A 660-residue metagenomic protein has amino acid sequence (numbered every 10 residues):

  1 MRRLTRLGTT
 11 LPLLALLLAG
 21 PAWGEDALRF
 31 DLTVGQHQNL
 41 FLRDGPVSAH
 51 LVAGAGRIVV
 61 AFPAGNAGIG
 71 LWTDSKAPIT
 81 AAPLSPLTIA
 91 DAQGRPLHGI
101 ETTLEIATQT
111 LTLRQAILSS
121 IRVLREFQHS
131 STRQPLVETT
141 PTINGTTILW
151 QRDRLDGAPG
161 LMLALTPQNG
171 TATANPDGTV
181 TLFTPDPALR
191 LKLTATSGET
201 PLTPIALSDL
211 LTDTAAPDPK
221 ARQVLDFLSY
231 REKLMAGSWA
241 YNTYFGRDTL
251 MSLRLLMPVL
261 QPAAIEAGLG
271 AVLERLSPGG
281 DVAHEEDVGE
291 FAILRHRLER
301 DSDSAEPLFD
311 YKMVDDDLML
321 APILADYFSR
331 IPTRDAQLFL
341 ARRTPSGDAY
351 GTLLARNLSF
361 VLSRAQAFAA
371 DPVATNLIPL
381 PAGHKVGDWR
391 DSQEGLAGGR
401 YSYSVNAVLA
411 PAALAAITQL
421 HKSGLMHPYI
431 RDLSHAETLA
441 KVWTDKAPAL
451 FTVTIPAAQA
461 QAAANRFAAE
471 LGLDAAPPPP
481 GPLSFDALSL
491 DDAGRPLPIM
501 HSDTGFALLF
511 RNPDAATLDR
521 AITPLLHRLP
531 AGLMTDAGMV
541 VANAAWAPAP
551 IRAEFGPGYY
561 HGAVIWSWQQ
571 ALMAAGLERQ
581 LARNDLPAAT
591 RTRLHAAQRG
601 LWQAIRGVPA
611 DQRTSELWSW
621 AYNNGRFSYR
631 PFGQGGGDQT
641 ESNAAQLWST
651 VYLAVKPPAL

Functional and structural regions predicted by a protein language model:
R2-A221, S229-K233, W239-T243, R247-T249 (+13 more regions): Terminal accessory carbohydrate-recognition/targeting modules of carbohydrate-active enzymes
P176-L210, Q261, G268, P345-Q366 (+1 more regions): Long, acidic, intrinsically disordered low-complexity segments
E199-A240, D281-E299, Q366-R400, D445-I565 (+1 more regions): Extended glycan-interaction surfaces of carbohydrate-active proteins
N242-A370, A407, W566-N584, W602: Aromatic-rich carbohydrate-recognition surfaces in CAZymes
T243-G246, P262, P307-D317, D348 (+6 more regions): Alpha-solenoid helical-repeat scaffolds
Q261-R275, T333-A365, S423-D474, T517-G532 (+1 more regions): Extended, well-ordered alpha-helical scaffold segments
L324-Y327, L409-L425, G505-D519, L572-D585: Extended, well-ordered alpha-helical segments in internal regulatory regions
R343-S392, A397-G424, A436-A440: Aromatic- and glycine-enriched pocket-lining scaffold segments that form the walls of small-molecule binding clefts
